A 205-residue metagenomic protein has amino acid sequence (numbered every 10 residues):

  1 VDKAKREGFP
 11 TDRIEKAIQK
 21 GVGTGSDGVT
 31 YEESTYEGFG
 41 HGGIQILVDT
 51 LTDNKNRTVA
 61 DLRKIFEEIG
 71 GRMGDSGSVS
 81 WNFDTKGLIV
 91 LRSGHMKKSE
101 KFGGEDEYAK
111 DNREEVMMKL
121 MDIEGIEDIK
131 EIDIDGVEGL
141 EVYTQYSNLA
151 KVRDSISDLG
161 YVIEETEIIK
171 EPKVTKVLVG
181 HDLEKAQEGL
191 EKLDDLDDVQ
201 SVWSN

Functional and structural regions predicted by a protein language model:
V1-L47: Translation machinery proteins
K5, E15, Q19-G23, R63-G70 (+6 more regions): Signal for well-folded cores of large energy- and translation-related assemblies
E7-D12, T52-A60, D106-D111, Y146 (+1 more regions): Ordered, soluble secondary-structure elements with a strong preference for glycine-centered loop motifs and nearby
F9, G71, Y161: Short phosphate-binding/catalytic loops that engage adenosine nucleotides
T30, G42-I44, F83-T85, G125 (+1 more regions): A generic structural signal for well-ordered coil/turn residues at beta-strand boundaries that shape enzyme active-site
S34-L51, N56-V90: RNA pseudouridine synthases
K64, E100-G104: Phosphate/diphosphate-binding glycine-rich loops and adjacent basic-rich segments that engage nucleotide
V90-K98, E107-N205: Positively charged, low-complexity, intrinsically disordered RNA-binding extensions
